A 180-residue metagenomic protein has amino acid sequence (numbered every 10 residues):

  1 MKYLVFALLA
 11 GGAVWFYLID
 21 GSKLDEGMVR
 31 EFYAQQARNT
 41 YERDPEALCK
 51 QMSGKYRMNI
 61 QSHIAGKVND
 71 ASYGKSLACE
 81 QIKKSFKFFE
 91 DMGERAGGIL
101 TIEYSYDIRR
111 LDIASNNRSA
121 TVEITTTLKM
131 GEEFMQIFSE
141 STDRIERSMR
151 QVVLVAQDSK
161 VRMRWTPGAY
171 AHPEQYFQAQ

Functional and structural regions predicted by a protein language model:
K2-G54, M58, S62, G66-S72: Short, low-complexity N-terminal intrinsically disordered segments enriched in polar/charged residues
Y33, M52-G54, S62-I64, I124-L128 (+2 more regions): A mature extracytoplasmic/lumenal domain signature
K55-H63, S85-M92, S148: Short regulatory "switch" loops immediately downstream of catalytic or recognition motifs within protein catalytic
M58-N59, V122, L154-V155: Short hydrophobic/aromatic-rich beta-strand segments that constitute the beta-sheet cores of beta-sandwich/beta-barrel
N69-D70, S115, W165-Y170: Short, solvent-exposed polar/charged micro-motifs at secondary-structure junctions
Y73-M135: Surface-exposed, charged secondary-structure patches
E132-Q180: Low-complexity, intrinsically disordered terminal/linker segments enriched in charged and Gly/Pro repeats
